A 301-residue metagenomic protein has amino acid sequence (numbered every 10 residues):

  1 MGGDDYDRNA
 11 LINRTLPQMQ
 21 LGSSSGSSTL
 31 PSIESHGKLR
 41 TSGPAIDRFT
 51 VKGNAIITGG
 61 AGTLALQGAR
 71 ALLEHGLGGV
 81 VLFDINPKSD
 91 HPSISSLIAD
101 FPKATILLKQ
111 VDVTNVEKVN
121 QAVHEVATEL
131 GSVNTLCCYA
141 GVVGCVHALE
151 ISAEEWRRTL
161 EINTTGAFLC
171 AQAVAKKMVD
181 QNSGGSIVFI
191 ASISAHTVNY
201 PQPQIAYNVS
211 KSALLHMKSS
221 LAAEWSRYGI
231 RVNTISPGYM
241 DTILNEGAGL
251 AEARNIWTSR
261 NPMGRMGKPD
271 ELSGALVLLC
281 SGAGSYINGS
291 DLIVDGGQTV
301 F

Functional and structural regions predicted by a protein language model:
I33, K38-I46, V277, N288-F301: Short C-terminal tail/terminal secondary-structure segment of NAD(P)H-dependent dehydrogenase/reductase domains
T41-V81: Canonical Rossmann dinucleotide-binding motif of NAD(H)/NADP(H)-dependent dehydrogenases/reductases, specifically
C137, S226-R231, I287-G289: Short, small/polar-rich loop/turn modules that mediate ligand/substrate recognition or access, typified
H147-A148, E155-R157, P203, N245 (+1 more regions): Substrate-binding pocket helix/loop in short-chain dehydrogenase/reductase
A171, S210, K218: Active-site helix of classical SDR
K176, A223-E224, S285: Alpha-helical segment proximal to the catalytic Tyr-Lys
S192: Residue(s) in the substrate-gating loop at a strand-loop-helix junction that position the organic substrate next
